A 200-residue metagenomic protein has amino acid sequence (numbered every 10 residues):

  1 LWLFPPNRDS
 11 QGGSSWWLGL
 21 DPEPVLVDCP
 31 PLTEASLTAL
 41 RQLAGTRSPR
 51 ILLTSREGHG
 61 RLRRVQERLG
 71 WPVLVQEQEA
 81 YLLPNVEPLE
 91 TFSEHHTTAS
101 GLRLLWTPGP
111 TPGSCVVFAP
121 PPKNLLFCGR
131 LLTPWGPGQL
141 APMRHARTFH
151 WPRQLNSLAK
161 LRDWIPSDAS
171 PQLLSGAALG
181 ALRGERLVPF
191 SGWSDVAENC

Functional and structural regions predicted by a protein language model:
L1-F4, A99-L105: Short, hydrophobic/aromatic-rich segments at coil-to-beta transitions
L1-G19: Short, compositionally biased "basic patch" segments
S10, P24-L32, R103-W106, T111-N199: Metallo-beta-lactamase
G13-W16, D28-C29, L37-L40, R186: Short, glycine/acidic-enriched capping/hinge loops at junctions between secondary-structure elements
S14-W16, S93-H96, C115: Residue-level detector of beta-strand structural context in well-folded domains
L18-D21, R41-R47, E67, P120-P121 (+1 more regions): Flexible, charged surface loops at secondary-structure boundaries
P30-S100, G192-A197: Active-site HxH/HxHxD metal-binding segment of metal-dependent hydrolases
